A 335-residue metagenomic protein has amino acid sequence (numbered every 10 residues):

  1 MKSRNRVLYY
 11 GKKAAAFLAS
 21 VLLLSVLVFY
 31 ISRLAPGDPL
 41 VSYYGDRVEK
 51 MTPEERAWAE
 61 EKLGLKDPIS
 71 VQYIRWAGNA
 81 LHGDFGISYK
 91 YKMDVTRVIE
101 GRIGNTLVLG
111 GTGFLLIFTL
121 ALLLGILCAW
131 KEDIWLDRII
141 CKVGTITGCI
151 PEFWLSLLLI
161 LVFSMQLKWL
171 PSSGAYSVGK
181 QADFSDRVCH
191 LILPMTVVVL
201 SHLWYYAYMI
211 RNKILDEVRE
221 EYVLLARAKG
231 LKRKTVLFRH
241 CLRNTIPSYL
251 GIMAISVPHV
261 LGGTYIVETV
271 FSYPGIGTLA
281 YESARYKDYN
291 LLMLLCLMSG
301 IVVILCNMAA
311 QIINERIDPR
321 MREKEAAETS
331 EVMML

Functional and structural regions predicted by a protein language model:
M1-A16, A228-K229: N-terminal Sec/SRP start-transfer signal
K2-S3, L65-L122: An internal, D/E-rich "acidic patch" concept
N5-K12, L123-L159, Y249: Cytoplasmic-entry segments and transmembrane alpha-helices of multi-pass inner-membrane transporters
L8, I103-L136, Q181-L335: Alpha-helical transmembrane segments of integral membrane proteins, especially multi-pass inner/plasma-membrane
V21-V71, L167-R187: Hydrophobic alpha-helical transmembrane segments of membrane transport/permease proteins and related membrane-embedded
A35, T147-I150, L261: Transmembrane helix irregularities
M51-H82, F271-E282: Short hydrophobic, aromatic-rich alpha-helical segments embedded in or entering the lipid bilayer of multi-pass
K142-W204: Membrane-water interface segments at transmembrane-helix boundaries in multipass membrane proteins
